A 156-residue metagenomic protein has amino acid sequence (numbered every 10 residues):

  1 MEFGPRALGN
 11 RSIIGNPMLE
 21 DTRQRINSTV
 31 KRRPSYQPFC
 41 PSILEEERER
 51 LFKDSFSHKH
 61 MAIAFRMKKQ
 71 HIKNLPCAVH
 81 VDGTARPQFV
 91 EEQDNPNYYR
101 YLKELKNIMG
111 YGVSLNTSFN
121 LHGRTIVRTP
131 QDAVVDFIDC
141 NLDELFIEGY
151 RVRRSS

Functional and structural regions predicted by a protein language model:
M1-S156: Flexible beta->alpha loop and helix N-cap segments adjacent to enzyme active/binding sites
